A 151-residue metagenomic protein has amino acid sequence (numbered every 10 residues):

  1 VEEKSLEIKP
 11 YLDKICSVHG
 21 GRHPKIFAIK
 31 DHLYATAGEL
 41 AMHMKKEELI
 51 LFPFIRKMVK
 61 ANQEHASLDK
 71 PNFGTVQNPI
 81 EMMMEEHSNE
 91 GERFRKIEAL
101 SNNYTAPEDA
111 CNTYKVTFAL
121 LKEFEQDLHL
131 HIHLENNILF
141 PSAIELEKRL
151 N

Functional and structural regions predicted by a protein language model:
V1-N151: Small-residue-biased structural context
